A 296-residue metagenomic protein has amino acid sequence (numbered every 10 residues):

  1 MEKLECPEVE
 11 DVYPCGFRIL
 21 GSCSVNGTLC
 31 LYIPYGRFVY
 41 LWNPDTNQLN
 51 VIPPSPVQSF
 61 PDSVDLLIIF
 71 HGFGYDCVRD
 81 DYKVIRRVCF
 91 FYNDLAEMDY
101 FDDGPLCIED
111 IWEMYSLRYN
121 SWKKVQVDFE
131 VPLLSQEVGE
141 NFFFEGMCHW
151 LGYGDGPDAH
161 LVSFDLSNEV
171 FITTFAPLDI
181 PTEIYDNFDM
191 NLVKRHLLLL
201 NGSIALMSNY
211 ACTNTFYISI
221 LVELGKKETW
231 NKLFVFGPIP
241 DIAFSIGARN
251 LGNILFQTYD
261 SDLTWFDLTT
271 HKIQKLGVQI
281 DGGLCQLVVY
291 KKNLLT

Functional and structural regions predicted by a protein language model:
M1-T296: Short, conserved recognition motifs on repeat-domain binding surfaces
